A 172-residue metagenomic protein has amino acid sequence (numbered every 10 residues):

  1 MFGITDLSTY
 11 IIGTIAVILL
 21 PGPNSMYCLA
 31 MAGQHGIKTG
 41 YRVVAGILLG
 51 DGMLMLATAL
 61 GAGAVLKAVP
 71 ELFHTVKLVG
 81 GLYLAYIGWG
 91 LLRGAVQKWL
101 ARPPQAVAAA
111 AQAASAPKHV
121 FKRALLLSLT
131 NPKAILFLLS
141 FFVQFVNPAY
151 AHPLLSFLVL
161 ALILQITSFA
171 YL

Functional and structural regions predicted by a protein language model:
F2-H74, S140-L160, L164: Juxtamembrane transmembrane-helix termini in multi-pass membrane transport proteins
I11, V120-A124: C-terminal ligand-sensing/allosteric alpha-helical core of TetR-family HTH transcriptional regulators
I15-A16, L49, A85, L92 (+2 more regions): Hydrophobic residues within the alpha-helical transmembrane core of Major Facilitator Superfamily
G22, N131, T167-S168: Transmembrane helix-bundle signature of multi-pass secondary active exporters and lipid flippases
K38-V120: Membrane helix-loop-helix hairpins that form the core translocation module of multi-pass transporters
T75, L82, L162-A170: Seven-transmembrane alpha-helical bundle of rhodopsin/class A GPCRs
A124, T130-K133: Selected transmembrane alpha-helices and immediately adjacent juxtamembrane segments of polytopic inner-membrane
